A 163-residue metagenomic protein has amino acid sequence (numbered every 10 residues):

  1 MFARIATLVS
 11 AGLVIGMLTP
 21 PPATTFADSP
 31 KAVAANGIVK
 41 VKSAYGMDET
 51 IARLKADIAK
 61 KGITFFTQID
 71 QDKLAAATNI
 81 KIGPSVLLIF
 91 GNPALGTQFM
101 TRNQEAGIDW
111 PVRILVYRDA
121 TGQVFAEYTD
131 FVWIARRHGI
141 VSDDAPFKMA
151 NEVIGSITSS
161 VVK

Functional and structural regions predicted by a protein language model:
M1-V9: Bacterial N-terminal signal peptides that target proteins for export
L8-P21: Bacterial N-terminal signal peptides
F26-F65, K163: Terminal, regulation- and interaction-focused segments at domain boundaries
G37, V86, Q123-V124: Small-molecule pocket liners
D48-I51, K55, D72, N151-G155: Extracytoplasmic/secreted envelope proteins and their assembly/folding machinery, especially bacterial periplasmic
K55, A59-V112, V116: Compact, glycine-rich, soluble single-domain proteins
I114-G139: Beta-strand/loop substructures that line and gate deep hydrophobic ligand-binding cavities in soluble
F131-K163: C-terminal partner/receptor-binding element of secreted or periplasmic proteins
